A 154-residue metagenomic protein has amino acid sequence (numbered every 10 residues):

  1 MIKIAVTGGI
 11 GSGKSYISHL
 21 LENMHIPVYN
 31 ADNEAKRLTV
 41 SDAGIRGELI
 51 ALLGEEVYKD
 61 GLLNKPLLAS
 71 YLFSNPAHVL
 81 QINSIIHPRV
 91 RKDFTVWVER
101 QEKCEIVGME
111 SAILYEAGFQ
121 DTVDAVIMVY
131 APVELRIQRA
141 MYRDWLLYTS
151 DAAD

Functional and structural regions predicted by a protein language model:
V6: Hydrophobic anchor at the beta1->P-loop junction of P-loop NTPases
G9: P-loop (Walker A) phosphate-binding loop of NTP-binding proteins
S12: ATP-binding Walker
S15: Walker A/P-loop
N33-E105: ATP-dependent small-molecule kinase phosphotransfer cores that center on conserved nucleotide phosphate-binding segments
D93-R100, M109-R139: ATP-dependent NMP and nucleoside kinases share a basic, alpha-helical "lid"
Y148-D154: Conserved small/polar residues in nucleotide/adenosyl-binding loops
